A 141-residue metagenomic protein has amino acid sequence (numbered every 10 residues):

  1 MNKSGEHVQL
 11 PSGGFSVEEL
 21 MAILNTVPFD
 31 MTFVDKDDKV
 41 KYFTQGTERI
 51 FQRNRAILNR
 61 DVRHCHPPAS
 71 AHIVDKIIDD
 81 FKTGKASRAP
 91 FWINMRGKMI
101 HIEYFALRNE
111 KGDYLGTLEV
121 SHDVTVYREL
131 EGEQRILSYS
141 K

Functional and structural regions predicted by a protein language model:
M1-G5, G13, L20, D123-K141: Juxtadomain coupling helices with adjacent low-complexity linkers
M1-S16, Q52-R53, H72, K85 (+1 more regions): Inter-domain helical "communication" segments and dimerization helices that couple sensory or membrane-embedded modules
G5-D38, F43: Sensory modules in modular signal-transduction proteins
H7-P11, E19, D61-P67, F81 (+1 more regions): Short, contiguous hydrophobic alpha-helices characteristic of membrane insertion segments
D37-V40, G46-E131: Sensory/regulatory domains in signal-transduction proteins
